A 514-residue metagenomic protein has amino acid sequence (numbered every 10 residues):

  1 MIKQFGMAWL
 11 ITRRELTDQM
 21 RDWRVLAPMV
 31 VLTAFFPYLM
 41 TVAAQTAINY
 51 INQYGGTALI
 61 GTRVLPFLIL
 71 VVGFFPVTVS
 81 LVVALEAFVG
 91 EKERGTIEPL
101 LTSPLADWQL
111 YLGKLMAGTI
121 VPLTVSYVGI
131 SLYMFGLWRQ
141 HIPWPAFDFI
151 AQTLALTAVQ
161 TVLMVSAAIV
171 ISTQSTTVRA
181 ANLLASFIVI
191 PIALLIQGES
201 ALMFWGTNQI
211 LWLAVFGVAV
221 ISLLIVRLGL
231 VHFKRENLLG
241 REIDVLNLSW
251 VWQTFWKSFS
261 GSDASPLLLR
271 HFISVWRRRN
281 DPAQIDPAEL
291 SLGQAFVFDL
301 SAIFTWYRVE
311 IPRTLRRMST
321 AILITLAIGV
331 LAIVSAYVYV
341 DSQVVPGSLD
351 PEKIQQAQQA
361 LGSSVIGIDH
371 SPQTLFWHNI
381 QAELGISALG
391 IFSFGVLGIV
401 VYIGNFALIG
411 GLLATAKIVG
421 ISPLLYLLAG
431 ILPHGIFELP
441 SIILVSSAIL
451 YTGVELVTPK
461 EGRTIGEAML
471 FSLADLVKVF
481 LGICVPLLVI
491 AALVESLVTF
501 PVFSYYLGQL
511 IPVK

Functional and structural regions predicted by a protein language model:
M1-L32, E242-L246, W250-T320: Aromatic- and glycine-rich beta-strand/loop motifs that create alpha-glucan
Q19-A47, F67-S80, T124, I188-E199 (+2 more regions): Hydrophobic alpha-helical transmembrane segments of multi-pass membrane transport/permease proteins
M20, R24-A27, A87, I142-I190 (+3 more regions): A structural motif at transmembrane helix-loop-helix junctions in multipass membrane proteins
A44-Q53, I333-L361, V502-Q509: Interfacial/capping segments of alpha-helical transmembrane domains
T46-I51, W144-D148, S175-L246: Terminal transmembrane helical anchor/hairpin motif
A47-V64, S131-A158, G206, A414-A429 (+2 more regions): Membrane-interfacial helix-loop-helix connectors in multipass membrane proteins
F75, S80, L105-F135, L326 (+5 more regions): Selective transmembrane-helix segments that form parts of the transport pathway or gating/packing helices in multipass
S80-L101: Transmembrane helix boundary and interhelical loop/hinge segments in multi-pass membrane proteins
